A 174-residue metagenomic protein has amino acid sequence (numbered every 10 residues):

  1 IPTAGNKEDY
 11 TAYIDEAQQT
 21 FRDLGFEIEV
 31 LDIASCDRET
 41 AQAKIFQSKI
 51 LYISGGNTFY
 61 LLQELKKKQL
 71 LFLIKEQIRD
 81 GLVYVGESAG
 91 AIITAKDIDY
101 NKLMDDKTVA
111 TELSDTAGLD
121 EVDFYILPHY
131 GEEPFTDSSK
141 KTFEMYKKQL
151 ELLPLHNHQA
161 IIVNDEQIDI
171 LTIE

Functional and structural regions predicted by a protein language model:
I1, E29-L31, V85, I126 (+1 more regions): Hydrophobic/aromatic beta-strand patches that form the interior of the parallel beta-sheet core in alpha/beta enzyme
I1-I50, S54, D165: N-terminal beta1-alpha1 cap of cysteine-dependent amidohydrolase-like domains
S54, L62-V83, G90-E174: Active-site-adjacent pocket-lining segments in enzyme domains
T58: Conserved Motif II region of HX4D acyltransferases
